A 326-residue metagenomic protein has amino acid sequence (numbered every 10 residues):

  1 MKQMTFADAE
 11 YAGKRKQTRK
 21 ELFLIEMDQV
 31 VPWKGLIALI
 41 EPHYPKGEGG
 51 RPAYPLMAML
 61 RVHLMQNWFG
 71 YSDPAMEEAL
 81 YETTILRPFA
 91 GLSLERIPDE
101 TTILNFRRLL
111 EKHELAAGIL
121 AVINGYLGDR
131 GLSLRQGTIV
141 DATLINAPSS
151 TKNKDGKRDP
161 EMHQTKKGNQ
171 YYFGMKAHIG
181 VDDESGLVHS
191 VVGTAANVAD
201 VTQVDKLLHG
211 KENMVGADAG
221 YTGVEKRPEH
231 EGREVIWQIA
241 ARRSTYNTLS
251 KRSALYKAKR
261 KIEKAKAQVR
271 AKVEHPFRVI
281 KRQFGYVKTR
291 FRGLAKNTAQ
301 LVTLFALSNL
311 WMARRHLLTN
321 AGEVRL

Functional and structural regions predicted by a protein language model:
M1-K34, E41-P42, T319-L326: Charged, often Cys/His-bearing segments associated with DNA-binding zinc-finger transcription factors
K2, F6-A7, P74-Y81, A90 (+5 more regions): Polybasic low-complexity intrinsically disordered regions
M4-E10, N213-M214, A219-A295, A299: Helix-centered, glycine/charged polyanion-binding patches within enzymatic domains that contact phosphate-containing
P32, R51-M57, E95, A265 (+2 more regions): Secondary-structure capping and boundary motifs in well-ordered enzyme cores
I37-M57: An N-terminal domain-cap segment
G49-R51, G70-S72, L110-E111: N-terminal core-binding DNA-recognition domain of tyrosine recombinases/integrases
Y54-M59, A79-E82: Non-catalytic DNA-binding core/recognition domains of DNA-processing enzymes
A58-G70: Alpha-helical support elements that line or immediately flank enzyme active sites and cofactor-binding pockets
